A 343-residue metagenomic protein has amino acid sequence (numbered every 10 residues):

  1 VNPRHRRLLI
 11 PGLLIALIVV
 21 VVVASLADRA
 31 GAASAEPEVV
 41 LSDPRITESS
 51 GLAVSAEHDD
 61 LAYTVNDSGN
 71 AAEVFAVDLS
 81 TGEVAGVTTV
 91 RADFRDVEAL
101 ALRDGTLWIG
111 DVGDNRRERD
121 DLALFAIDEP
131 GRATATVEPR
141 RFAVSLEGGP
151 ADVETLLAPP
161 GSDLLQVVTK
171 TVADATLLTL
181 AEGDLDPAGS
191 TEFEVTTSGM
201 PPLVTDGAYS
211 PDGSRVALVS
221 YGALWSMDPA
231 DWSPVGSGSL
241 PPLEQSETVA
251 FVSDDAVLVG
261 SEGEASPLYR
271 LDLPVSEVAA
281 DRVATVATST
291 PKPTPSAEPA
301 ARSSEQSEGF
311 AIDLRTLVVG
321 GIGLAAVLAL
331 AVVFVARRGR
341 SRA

Functional and structural regions predicted by a protein language model:
N2-P11, I18-A343: Sequence/structural signature of beta-propeller domains
